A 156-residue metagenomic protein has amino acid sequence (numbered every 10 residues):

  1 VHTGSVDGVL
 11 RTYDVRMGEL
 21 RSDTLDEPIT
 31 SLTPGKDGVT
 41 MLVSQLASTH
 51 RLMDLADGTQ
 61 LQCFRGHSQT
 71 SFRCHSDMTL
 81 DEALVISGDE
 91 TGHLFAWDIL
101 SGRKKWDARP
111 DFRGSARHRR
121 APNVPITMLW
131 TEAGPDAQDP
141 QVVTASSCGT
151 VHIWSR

Functional and structural regions predicted by a protein language model:
G4-D7, S44-A47, S87-T91, A145-C148: Conserved strand-to-loop turn within each blade of WD40 beta-propeller repeats
D7-I29, L52-Q62, S68, A96-G114 (+1 more regions): Per-blade loop-tip surfaces of WD-repeat and WD-like beta-propellers in eukaryotic adaptors/scaffolds
E27-P34, T70-D77, N123-A133: Canonical WD40 repeat/beta-propeller blade segments in eukaryotic WD-repeat proteins
T33-V39, S44, D77-A83, G88 (+1 more regions): Loop/turn segments within WD40 beta-propeller blades
G38, A47, S71-R73, E82 (+4 more regions): Active-site lining segments that contact anionic ligands and/or coordinate catalytic metals
Q62-V85: A surface-exposed beta-alpha-beta supersecondary segment
V85-L94, I99: C-terminal transmembrane module of eukaryotic multi-pass membrane proteins
T127-R156: Blade-level signature of beta-propeller repeat domains, shared across WD40, Kelch, NHL, RCC1 and BNR/Asp-box propellers
